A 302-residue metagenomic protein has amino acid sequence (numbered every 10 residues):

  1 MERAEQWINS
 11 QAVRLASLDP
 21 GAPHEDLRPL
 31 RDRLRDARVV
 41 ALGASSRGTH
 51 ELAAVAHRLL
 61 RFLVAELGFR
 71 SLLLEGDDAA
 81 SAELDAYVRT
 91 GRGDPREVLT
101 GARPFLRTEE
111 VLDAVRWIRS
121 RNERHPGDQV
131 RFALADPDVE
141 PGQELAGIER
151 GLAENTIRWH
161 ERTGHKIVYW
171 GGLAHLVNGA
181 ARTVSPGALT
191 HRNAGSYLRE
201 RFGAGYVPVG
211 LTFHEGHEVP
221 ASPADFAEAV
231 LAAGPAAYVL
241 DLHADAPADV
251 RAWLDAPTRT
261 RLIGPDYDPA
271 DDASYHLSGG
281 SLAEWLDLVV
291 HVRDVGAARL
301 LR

Functional and structural regions predicted by a protein language model:
M1-R302: Structured catalytic-domain cores with a bias toward divalent-metal coordination
